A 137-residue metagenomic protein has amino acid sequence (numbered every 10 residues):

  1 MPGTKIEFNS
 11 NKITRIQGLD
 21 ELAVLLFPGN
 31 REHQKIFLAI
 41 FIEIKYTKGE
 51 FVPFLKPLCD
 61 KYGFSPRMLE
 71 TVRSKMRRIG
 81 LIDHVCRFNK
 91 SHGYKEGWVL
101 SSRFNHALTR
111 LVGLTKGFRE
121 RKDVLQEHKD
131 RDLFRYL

Functional and structural regions predicted by a protein language model:
M1-S10: General nucleic-acid-binding
N9-F41: Short alpha-helical segments that sit at the start of domains
N30-H33, R87-L114: Short, cationic-aromatic polyanion-contact patches
I40-K48: Short helix-to-turn junction characteristic of helix-turn-helix DNA-binding domains, especially the helix
T47-K61: Short acidic, hydrophobic short linear motifs in intrinsically disordered regions
G63-I79: Short amphipathic alpha-helical interaction segments
R77-K90: A short, conserved structural fragment
S101-Y136: Short, amphipathic alpha-helical interaction segments positioned at domain boundaries
